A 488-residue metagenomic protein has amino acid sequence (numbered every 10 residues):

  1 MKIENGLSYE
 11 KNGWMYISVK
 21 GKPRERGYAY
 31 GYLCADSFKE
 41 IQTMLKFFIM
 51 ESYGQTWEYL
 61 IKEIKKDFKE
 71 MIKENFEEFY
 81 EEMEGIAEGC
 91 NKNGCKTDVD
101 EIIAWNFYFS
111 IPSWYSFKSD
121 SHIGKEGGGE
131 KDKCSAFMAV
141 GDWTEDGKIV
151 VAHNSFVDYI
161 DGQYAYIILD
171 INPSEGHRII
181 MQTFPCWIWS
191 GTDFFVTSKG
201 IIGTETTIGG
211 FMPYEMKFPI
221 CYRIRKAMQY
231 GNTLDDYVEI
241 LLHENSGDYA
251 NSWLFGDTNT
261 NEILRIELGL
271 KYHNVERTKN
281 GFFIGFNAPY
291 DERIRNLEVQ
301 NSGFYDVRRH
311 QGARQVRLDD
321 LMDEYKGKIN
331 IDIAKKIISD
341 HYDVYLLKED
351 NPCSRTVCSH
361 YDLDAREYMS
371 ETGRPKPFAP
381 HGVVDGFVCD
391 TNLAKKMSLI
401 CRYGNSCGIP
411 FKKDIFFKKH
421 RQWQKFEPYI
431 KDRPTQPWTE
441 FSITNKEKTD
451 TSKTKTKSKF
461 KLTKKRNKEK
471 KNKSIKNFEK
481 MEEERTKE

Functional and structural regions predicted by a protein language model:
M1-A136, D142-D146, Y159-I160, S174-H177 (+3 more regions): C-terminus-biased signal that marks the final domain/tail of proteins
E126, M138-G141, I167-D170, G191-F194: A generic local secondary-structure boundary/capping motif
C134, D161-A165, I188-G191: Short, surface-exposed coil-to-beta transition loops
M138-A139, E145, V150-A152, V157 (+1 more regions): The feature marks the mature, well-folded catalytic cores of soluble enzymes
M138-V140, A152, Q182-T183, T204 (+2 more regions): Residues in well-ordered beta-strands of folded domains
V150-H153, S174-S190, F194-Y214: Short hydrophobic-aromatic micro-motifs
E447-E488: Compositionally biased low-complexity segments enriched in polar/charged residues
